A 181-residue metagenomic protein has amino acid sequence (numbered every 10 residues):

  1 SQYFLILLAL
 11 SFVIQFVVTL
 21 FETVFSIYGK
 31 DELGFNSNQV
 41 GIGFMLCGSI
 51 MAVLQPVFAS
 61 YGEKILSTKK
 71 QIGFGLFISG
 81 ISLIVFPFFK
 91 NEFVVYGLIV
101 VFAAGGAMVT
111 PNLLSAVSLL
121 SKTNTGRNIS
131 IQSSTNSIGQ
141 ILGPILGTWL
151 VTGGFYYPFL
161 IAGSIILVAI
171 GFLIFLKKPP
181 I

Functional and structural regions predicted by a protein language model:
S1-L20, V100: Pair of pore-lining "gating" transmembrane helices in MFS-fold secondary transporters
T23-Q39: Short amphipathic helix-loop junctions that connect adjacent transmembrane helices in Major Facilitator Superfamily/SLC
L54-S67, V151: Helix-to-loop junctions at the C-terminal end of transmembrane segments in multipass secondary transporters
K70-V85: Structural signature of the two symmetry-related core transmembrane helices
P87-L98: Helix-loop junctions at membrane interfaces in 12-TM secondary transporters
M108-S121: Intracellular juxtamembrane helix-capping segments at the cytosolic ends of symmetry-related transmembrane helices
N124-T152: A late C-terminal transmembrane helix in Major Facilitator Superfamily
W149-I166: A membrane-interface helix-boundary motif in multi-pass transporters
